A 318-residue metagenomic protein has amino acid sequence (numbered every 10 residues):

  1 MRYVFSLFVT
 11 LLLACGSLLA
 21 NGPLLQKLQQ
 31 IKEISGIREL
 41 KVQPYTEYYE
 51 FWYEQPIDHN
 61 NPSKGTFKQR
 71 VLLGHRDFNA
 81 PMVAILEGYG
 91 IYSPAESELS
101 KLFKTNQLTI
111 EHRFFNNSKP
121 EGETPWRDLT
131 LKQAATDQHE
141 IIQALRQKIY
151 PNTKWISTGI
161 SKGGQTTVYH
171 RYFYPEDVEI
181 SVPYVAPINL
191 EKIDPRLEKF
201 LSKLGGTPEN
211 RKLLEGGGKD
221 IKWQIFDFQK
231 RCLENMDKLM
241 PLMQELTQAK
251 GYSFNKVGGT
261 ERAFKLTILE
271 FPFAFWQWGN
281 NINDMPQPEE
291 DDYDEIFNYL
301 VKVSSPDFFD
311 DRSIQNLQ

Functional and structural regions predicted by a protein language model:
M1-P23, L204-E209: Bacterial Sec-dependent N-terminal signal peptides
L19-N106: Catalytic-loop region of hydrolases
L102-P120: Conserved alpha/beta-hydrolase
D128-Q147: Alpha/beta-hydrolase active-site loop
Y150-S161: Alpha/beta-hydrolase fold nucleophile elbow
G164-P175: Short glycine-enriched nucleophile-adjacent loop and the immediately C-terminal alpha-helix near the catalytic center
D177-F271: A catalytic-pocket lid/entrance helix-loop region that shapes and gates access to the active site across common
Q244-Q318: Alpha/beta-hydrolase fold active-site neighborhood
